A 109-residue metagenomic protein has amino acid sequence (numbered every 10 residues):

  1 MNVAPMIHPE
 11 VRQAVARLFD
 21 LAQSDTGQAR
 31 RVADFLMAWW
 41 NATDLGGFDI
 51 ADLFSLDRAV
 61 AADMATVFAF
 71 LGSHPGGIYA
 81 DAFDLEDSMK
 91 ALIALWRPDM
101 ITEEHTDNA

Functional and structural regions predicted by a protein language model:
M1-F35: Short terminal alpha-helical segments
F19-A22, W40, M100: A structural signal for well-ordered alpha-helices, especially hydrophobic packing surfaces of coiled-coils
D25, L53-A61, E103-N108: Contiguous hydrophobic segments
M37-M89: Amphipathic protein-protein interaction modules
G76-A109: Low-complexity intrinsically disordered segments
